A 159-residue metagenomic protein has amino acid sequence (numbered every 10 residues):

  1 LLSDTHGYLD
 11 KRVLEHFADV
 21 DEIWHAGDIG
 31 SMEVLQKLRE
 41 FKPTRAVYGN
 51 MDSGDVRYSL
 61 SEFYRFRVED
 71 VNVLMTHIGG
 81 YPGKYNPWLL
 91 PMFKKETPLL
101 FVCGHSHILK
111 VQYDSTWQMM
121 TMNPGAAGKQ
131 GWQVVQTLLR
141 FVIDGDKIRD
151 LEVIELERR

Functional and structural regions predicted by a protein language model:
L1-S3, E22-D28, R45-N50, L74-H77 (+2 more regions): Active-site neighborhood of phospho(di)ester-bond hydrolases with catalytic His/Asp-centered motifs
L1-T44, D52-D70, V134-T137, R159: N-terminal active-site segment of His-dependent metallophosphoesterases
D4, V68, I78, P124-A126 (+2 more regions): Active-site donor-binding loop signature of nucleotide-sugar glycosyltransferases
G7-K11, I29-V34, M51-R57, G80-Y85 (+2 more regions): Active-site environment of divalent metal-dependent phosphoester hydrolases
R45, K84-K147, L151: Conserved beta-sheet core of the metallophosphoesterase superfamily
R45-P87, P91, K95: Helix-adjacent hinge/juxtasegments
L151-R159: Short, solvent-exposed aromatic-acidic interface loops
